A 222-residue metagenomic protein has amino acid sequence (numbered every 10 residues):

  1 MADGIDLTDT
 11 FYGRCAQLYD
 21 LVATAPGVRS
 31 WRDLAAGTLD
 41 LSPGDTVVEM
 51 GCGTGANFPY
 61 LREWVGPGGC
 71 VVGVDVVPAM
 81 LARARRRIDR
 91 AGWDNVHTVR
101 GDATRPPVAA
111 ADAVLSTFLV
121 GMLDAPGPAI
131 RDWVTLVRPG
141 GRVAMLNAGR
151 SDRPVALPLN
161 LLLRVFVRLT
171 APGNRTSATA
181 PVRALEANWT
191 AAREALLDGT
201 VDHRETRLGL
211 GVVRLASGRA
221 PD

Functional and structural regions predicted by a protein language model:
M1-L41, A56-Y60, R83, L157-L159 (+3 more regions): Conserved class I S-adenosyl-L-methionine
A25, L146-V212: C-terminal alpha-helical "lid/dimerization" subdomain adjacent to the S-adenosyl-L-methionine
V48-M50, T54-R105: Class I SAM-dependent methyltransferase SAM/SAH-binding core
G66, L123-D124, V137-R138: Helix-to-beta-strand junctions that scaffold the AdoMet/dcAdoMet cofactor pocket in Class I SAM-dependent enzymes
T104-V114: A short acidic, Gly/Pro-enriched loop at the edge of an enzyme's catalytic core that lines a small-molecule cofactor
A113-P126: A short SAM/SAH-binding and catalytic strip from SAM-dependent methyltransferases
G127-P139: A short glycine-rich, Lys/Arg-flanked "PGG" loop and its adjoining helix->strand segment in the class I
L215-D222: C-terminal lobe and adjacent flexible extensions of AdoMet/dcAdoMet transferase-like proteins
